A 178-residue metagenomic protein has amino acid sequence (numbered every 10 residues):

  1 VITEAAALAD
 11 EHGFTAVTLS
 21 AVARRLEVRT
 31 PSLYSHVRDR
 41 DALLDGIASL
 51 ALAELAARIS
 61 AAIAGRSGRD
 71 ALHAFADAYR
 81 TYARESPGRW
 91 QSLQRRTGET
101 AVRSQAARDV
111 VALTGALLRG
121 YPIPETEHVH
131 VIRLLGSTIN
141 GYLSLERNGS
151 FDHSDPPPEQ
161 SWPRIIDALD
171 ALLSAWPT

Functional and structural regions predicted by a protein language model:
I2-A6, D10, T15-A16, E27 (+4 more regions): An amphipathic alpha-helix adjacent to DNA-recognition modules
V17, A21-R24, L33: Append "Primarily bacterial transcriptional regulators
T18, W90-Q94, F151-D155: Short, hydrophobic secondary-structure boundary micro-motifs
R29-P31: Key DNA-contact positions within bacterial/archaeal DNA-binding proteins
G46, S60-Q91, G98, A107-V111 (+2 more regions): Hydrophobic alpha-helical connector segments
E54-A57, I63-G65, A71-Y82, S161-T178: N-terminal hydrophobic signal/anchor transmembrane helix of membrane proteins
Q94, G98-E125, V129-R133, P158-A171: Amphipathic alpha-helical packing segments from all-alpha helical-bundle domains
S137-S154, A171-T178: Amphipathic C-terminal alpha-helical segment
